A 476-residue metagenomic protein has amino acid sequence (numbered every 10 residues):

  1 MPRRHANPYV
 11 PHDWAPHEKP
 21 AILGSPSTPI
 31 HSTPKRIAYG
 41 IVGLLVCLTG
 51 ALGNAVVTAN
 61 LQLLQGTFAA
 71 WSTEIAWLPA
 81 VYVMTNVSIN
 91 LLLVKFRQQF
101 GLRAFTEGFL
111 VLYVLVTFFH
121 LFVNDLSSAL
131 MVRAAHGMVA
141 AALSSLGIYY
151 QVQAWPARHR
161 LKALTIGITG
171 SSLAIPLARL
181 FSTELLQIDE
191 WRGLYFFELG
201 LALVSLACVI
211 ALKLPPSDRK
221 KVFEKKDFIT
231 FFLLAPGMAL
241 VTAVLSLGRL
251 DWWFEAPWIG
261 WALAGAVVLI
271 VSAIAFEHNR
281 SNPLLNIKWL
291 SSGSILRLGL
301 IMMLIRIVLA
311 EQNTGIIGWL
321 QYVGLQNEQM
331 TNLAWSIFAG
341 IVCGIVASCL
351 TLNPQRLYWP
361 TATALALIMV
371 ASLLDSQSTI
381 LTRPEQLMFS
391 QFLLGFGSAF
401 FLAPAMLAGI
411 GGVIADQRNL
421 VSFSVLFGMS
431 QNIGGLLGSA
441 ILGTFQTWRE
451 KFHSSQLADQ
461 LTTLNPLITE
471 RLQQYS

Functional and structural regions predicted by a protein language model:
M1-L52, G66: Cytosolic juxtamembrane N-terminal segment immediately preceding the first transmembrane helix of multi-pass
R36-G53, T58-A59, S72, P79 (+1 more regions): 12-transmembrane solute porter fold
N60-S88: Extracellular/periplasmic helix-loop-helix junction of adjacent transmembrane segments in MFS-like secondary
L64-G66, F96-R97, F181-E190, L245 (+3 more regions): Interfacial helix-cap and linker-helix signal at transmembrane-aqueous boundaries of multi-pass secondary transporters
S88-L102, G344-L357: Helix-to-loop junctions at the C-terminal end of transmembrane segments in multipass secondary transporters
N90-I229: Helix-loop-helix hairpins in multi-pass membrane proteins, especially solute transporters
T183-I301, I305-V308: Hydrophobic transmembrane-helix bundles of small-molecule transporters
E184-L199, L247-P257, T444-S476: A membrane-interface helix-boundary motif in multi-pass transporters
